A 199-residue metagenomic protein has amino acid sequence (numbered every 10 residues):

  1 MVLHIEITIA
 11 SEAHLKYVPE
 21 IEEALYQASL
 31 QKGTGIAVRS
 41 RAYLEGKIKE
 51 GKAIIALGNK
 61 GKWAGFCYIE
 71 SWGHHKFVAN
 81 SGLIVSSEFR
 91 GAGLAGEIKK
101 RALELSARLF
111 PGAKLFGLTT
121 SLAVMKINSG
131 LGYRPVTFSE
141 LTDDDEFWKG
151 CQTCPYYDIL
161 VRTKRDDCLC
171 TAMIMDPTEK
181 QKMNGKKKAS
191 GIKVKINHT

Functional and structural regions predicted by a protein language model:
M1-A42, I55-G58, N184: Short amphipathic alpha-helix that is part of the acyltransferase structural core
V2-L3, A107-G112, F116-T199: Terminal substrate-recognition subdomain of acyl/acetyltransferases
A10, L83-V85, S121: Hydrophobic adenine-recognition pocket in adenosine-nucleotide-binding enzymes
Y17, K76, V124: Short phosphate-engaging motifs
Y26-Q27, Q31-S87: A conserved beta-strand-loop-helix scaffold within acyl/acetyltransferase catalytic domains
A42-Y43, C67, K99, V124-I127: Polyanion-binding and phosphate-handling cores
V85, G91-S106, L115-G117: Conserved acetyl-CoA-binding loop-helix of GNAT-fold acetyltransferases
